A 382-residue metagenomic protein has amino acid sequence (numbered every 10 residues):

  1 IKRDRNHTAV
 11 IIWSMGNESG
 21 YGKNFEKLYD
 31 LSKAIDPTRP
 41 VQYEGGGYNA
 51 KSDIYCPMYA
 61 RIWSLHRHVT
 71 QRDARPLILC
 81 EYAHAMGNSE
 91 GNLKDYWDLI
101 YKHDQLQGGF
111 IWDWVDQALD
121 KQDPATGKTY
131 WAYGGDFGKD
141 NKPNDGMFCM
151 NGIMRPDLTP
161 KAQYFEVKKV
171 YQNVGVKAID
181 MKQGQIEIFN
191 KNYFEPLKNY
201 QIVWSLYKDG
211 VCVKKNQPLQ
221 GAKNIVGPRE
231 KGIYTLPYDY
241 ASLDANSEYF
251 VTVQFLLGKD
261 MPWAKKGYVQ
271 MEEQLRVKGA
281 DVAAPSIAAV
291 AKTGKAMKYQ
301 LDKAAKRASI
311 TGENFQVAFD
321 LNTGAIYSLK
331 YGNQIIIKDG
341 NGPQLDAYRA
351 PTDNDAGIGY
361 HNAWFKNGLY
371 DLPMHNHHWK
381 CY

Functional and structural regions predicted by a protein language model:
I1-E187, N192-K215: Extended substrate-binding grooves/exosites of carbohydrate-active enzymes
Q172-V176, E187-N190, Q217-A222, Y234-D239 (+1 more regions): Short structured motifs
G184-I186, I202, Y234-L236, V251 (+2 more regions): Hydrophobic residues positioned within well-ordered beta-strands of beta-sheet architectures
Q185-N192, V251-F255, N314: Buried hydrophobic-core signal for structured, non-transmembrane domains
F189, S205-D209, L256, T311 (+1 more regions): A generic structural motif
S205-E248, T252, L256, W263: Intrinsically disordered, low-complexity Pro/Gly/Ser/Thr-rich segments with frequent PxxP/GP/PP motifs and embedded
P237-N246, M261, L275-Y382: Beta-strand/loop-rich accessory regions of lumenal/periplasmic or secreted enzymes, predominantly carbohydrate-active
M261-Q270: Beta-sandwich strand segments
